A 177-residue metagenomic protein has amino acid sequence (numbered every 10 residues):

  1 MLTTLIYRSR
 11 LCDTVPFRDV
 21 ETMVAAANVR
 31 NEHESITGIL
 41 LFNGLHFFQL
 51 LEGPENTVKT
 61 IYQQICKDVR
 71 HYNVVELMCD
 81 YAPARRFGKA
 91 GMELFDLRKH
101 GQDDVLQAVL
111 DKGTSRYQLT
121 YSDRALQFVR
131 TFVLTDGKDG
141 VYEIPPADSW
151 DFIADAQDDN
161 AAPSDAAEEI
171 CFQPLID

Functional and structural regions predicted by a protein language model:
M1-D177: Charge-rich, low-complexity N-terminal segments
